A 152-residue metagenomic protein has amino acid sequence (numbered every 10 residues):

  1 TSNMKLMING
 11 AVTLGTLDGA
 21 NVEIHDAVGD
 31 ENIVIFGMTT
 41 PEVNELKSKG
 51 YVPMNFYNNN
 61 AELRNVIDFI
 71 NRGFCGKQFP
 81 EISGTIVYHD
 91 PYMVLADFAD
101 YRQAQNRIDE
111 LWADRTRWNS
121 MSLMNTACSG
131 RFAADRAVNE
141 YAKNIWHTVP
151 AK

Functional and structural regions predicted by a protein language model:
T1-R136, E140-K152: Catalytic binding pocket for nucleotide-activated donors in carbohydrate/polymer assembly enzymes
